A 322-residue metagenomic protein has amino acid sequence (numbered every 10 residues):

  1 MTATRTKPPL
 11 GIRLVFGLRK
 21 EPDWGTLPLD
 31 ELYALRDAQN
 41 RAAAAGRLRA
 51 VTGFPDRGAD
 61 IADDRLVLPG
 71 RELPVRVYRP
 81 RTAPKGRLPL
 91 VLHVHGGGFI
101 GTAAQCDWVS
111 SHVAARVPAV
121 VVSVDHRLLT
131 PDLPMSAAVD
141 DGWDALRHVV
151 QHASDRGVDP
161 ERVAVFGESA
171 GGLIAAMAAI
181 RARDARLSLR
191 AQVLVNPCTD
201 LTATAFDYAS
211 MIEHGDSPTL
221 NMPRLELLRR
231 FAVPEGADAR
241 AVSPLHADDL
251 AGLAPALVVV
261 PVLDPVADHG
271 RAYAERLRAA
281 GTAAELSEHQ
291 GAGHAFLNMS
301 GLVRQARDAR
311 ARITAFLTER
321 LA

Functional and structural regions predicted by a protein language model:
M1-P80, A322: A glycine/proline-hinged amphipathic helix-loop "lid/cap" segment that gates access to hydrophobic ligand pockets
R87-G96: Short beta-strand element of the alpha/beta-hydrolase
T102-A103, V109-S110, V122-R162, S300-A306: Catalytic nucleophile-loop/oxyanion-hole region of alpha/beta-hydrolase and closely related hydrolase-like folds
G167, G171, A175: Gly/Ala-rich beta-loop-alpha elbow adjacent to hydrolase catalytic centers
I180-G236: Hydrolase active-site cap/lid region
V258-V260: Short beta-strand/loop motif that positions the catalytic acidic residue of the alpha/beta-hydrolase fold
R278-A295: Catalytic histidine neighborhood in serine/cysteine hydrolases with alpha/beta-hydrolase-type architecture
V303-A322: Catalytic active-site module of serine/aspartate enzymes centered on a nucleophile-bearing elbow/loop
